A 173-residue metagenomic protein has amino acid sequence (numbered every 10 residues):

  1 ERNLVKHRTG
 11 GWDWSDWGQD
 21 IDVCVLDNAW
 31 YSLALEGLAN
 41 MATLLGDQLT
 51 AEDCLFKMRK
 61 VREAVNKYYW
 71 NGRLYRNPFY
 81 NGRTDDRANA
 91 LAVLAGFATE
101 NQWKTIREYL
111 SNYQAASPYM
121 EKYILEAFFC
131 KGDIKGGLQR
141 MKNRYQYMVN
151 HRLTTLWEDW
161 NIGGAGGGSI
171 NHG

Functional and structural regions predicted by a protein language model:
E1-G173: Active-site core of glycosidic bond-cleaving carbohydrate-active enzymes
